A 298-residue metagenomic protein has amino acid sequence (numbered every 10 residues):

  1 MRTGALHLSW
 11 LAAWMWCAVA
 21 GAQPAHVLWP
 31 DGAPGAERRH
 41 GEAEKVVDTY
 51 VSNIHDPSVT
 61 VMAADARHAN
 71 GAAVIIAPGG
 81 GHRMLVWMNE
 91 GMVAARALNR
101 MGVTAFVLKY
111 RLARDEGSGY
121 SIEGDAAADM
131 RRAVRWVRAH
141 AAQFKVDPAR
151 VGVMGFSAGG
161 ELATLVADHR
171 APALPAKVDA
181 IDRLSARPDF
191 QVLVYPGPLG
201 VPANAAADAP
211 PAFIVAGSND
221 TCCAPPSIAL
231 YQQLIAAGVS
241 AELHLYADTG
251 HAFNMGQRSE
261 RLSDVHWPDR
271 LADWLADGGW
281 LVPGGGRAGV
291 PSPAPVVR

Functional and structural regions predicted by a protein language model:
M1-L11: Bacterial N-terminal signal peptides that target proteins for export
C17-V19: N-terminal signal peptide c-region/cleavage motif recognized by signal peptidases
H26, G32-T60, D65-V74, G79-V146 (+1 more regions): Serine-hydrolase catalytic machinery in alpha/beta-hydrolase-like enzymes
A128-D208, G289-P295: Primarily recognizes the serine-hydrolase "nucleophile elbow" in alpha/beta-hydrolase and SGNH/GDSL folds
I214-A216: Short beta-strand/loop motif that positions the catalytic acidic residue of the alpha/beta-hydrolase fold
T221-S227: Conserved alpha/beta-hydrolase "acid-adjacent" motif
A237-R298: C-terminal catalytic histidine-bearing segment of alpha/beta-hydrolase fold enzymes
